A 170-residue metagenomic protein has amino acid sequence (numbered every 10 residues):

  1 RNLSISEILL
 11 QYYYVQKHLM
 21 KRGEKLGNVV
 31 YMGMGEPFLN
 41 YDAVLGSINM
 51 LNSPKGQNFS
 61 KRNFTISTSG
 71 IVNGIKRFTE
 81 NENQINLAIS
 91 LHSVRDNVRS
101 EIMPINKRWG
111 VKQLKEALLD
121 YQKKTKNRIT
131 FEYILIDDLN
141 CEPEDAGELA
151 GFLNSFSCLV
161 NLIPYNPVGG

Functional and structural regions predicted by a protein language model:
R1-L9: Canonical Radical SAM [4Fe-4S] cluster-binding loop centered on the CxxxCxxC motif and its immediate flanking residues
Q16-G170: Conserved AdoMet/S-adenosylmethionine-binding subsite of the radical SAM
